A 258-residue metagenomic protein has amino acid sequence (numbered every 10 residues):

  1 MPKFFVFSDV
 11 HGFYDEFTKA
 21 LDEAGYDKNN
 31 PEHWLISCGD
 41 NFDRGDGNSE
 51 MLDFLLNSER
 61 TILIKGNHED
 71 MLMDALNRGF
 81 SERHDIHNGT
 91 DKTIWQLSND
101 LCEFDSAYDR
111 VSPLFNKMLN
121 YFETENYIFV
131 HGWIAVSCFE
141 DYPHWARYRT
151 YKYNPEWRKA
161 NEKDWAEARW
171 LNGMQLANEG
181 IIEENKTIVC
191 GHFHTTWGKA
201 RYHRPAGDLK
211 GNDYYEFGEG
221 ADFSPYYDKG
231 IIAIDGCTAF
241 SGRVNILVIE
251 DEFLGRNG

Functional and structural regions predicted by a protein language model:
M1-F54: N-terminal active-site segment of His-dependent metallophosphoesterases
K3-H11, Y127-W133, I232-I234: Active-site-proximal beta-strand elements of phosphoester/diester hydrolases
V6, L35-S37, L63-I64, I128 (+2 more regions): Residue-level marker for buried hydrophobic side chains located in beta-strands that build the well-ordered beta-sheet
D9, D40, G66-N67, T93 (+4 more regions): Divalent metal-coordination and catalytic microenvironments
H11-D15, D43-D46, E69-M73, V136 (+3 more regions): Active-site environment of divalent metal-dependent phosphoester hydrolases
N48-Y127, A135-V136, P143-E162: Active-site neighborhood of divalent metal-dependent phosphoester bond hydrolases
V136-W145, G173-I181, F193-G198, H203 (+2 more regions): Catalytic phosphate/metal-binding cores of nucleic-acid and nucleotide-processing enzymes, i.e., regions that mediate
H203-G258: Binuclear metal-dependent phosphoesterase catalytic core
